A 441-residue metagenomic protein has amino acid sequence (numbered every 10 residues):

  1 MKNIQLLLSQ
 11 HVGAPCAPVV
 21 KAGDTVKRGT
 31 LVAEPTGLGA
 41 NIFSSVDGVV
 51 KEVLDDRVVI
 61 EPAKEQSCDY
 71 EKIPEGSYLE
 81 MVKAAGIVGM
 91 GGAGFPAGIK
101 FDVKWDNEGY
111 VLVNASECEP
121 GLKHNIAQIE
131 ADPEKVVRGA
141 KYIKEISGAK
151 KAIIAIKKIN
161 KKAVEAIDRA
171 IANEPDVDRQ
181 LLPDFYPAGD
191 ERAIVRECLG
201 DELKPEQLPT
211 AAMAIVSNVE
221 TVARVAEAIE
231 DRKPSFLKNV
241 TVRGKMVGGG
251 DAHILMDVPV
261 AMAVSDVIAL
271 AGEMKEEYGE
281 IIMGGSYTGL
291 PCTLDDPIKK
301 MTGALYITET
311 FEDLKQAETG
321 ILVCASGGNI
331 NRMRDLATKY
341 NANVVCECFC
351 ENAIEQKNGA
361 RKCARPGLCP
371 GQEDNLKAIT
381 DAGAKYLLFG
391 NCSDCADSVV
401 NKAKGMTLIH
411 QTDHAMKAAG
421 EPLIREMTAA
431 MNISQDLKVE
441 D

Functional and structural regions predicted by a protein language model:
M1-G89, N107, K144-I154, D168-R179 (+1 more regions): Iron-sulfur (Fe-S) cluster-binding modules
G86-D102: Conserved phosphate/anionic-ligand binding catalytic regions in large, soluble enzymes, centered on
F101-K104, P205, E230-R232, E309-K315: Short boundary motifs at domain starts and secondary-structure transition points
V111-N125, G248, I354-G359: Gly-rich Lys/Arg/Thr-decorated short loops/hinges at beta-loop-alpha junctions or inter-strand turns that position
L112-N114, A155, R243, G390: Short beta-strand segments
N125-P133, C324-G327: Short, glycine-rich nucleotide/cofactor-binding loops
E130-K150, K158: Internal alpha/beta core interface subdomains
I156-S265, L270-E276, G285, D296: Hydrophobic alpha-helical positions that pack around
